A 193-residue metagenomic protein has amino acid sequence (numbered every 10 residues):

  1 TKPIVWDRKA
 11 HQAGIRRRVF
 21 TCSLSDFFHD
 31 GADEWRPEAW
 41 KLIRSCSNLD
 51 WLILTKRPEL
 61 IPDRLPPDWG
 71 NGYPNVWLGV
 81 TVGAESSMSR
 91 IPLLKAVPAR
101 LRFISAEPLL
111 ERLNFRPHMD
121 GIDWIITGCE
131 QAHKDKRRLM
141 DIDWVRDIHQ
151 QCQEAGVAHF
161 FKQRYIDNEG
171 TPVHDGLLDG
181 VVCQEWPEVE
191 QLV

Functional and structural regions predicted by a protein language model:
T1-V76, E85-I91, N114-I122: Conserved Radical SAM active-site core
T21, I53, L94, E107 (+2 more regions): Conserved, mostly hydrophobic/aromatic
L24-D26, K56-P58, T81-E85, E107-E111 (+2 more regions): Active-site beta-loop-alpha junctions enriched in small/polar residues
E38-K41, D63, L93-A96, D143-Q150 (+1 more regions): Alpha-helical scaffolding segments of alpha/beta enzyme cores, especially the outer helices of TIM-barrel or partial
D50, L101-F103, W124: Residues at the N-termini of beta-strands
Y73-W77, P98-S105, A158: Short beta-strand/loop segments at the ligand-binding rim of alpha/beta enzyme cores
V82-S87, L93-N114: N-terminal-biased segments
A99, L110, N114-V193: Auxiliary Fe-S-binding modules of radical SAM enzymes
